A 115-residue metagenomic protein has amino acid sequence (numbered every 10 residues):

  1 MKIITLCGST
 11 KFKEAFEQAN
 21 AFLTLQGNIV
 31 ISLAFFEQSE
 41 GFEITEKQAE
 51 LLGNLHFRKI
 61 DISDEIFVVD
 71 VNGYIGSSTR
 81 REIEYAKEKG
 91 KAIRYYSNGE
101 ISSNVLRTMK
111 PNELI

Functional and structural regions predicted by a protein language model:
M1-I115: Conserved catalytic or regulatory cores that recognize and/or transform ribose-phosphate-containing ligands
